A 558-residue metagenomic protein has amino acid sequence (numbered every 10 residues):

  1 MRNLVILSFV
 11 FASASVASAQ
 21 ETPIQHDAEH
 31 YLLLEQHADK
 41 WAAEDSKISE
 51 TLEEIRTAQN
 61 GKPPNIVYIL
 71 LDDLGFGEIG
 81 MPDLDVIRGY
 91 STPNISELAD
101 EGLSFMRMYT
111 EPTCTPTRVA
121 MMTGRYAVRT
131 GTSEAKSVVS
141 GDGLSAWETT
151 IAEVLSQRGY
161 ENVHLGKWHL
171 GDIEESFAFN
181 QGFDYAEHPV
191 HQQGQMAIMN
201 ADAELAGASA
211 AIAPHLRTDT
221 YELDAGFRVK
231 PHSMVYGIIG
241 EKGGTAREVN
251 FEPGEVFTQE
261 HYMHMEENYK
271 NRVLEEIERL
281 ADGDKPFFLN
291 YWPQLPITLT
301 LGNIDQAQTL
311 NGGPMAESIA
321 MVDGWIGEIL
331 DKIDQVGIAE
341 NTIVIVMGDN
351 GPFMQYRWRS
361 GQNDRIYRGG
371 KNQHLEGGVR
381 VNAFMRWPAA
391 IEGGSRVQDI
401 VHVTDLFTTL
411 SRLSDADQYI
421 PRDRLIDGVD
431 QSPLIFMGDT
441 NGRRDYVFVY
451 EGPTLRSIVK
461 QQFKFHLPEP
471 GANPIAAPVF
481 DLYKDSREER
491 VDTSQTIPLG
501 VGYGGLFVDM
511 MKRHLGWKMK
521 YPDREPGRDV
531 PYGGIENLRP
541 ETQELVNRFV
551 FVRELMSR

Functional and structural regions predicted by a protein language model:
Q20-P64, L71, F76, S104 (+3 more regions): Long, internal low-complexity/basic segments
P23-D27, L32-E35, D39-W41, F76-V163 (+3 more regions): Active-site segment of extracytoplasmic enzymes that catalyze sulfate/phosphate-ester chemistry
L32, Q36, A42, T132-E134 (+3 more regions): Formylglycine-dependent
P82-D85, S104-R125, H164-E174, P189-Q192 (+5 more regions): Short, solvent-exposed turn/loop segments enriched in Gly/Ser/Thr/Pro and often Arg
D85-T92, Y109-T113, V138-T149, M263-M265 (+8 more regions): A short beta-strand-to-alpha-helix junction
Y90, E174-F183, T298-G302, Q308-G312 (+4 more regions): Histidine-centered active-site microenvironments of extracellular/periplasmic hydrolases and transferases
Y185, P189-Q195, A208, P352-H374 (+3 more regions): C-terminal cap/loop subdomain of S1 sulfatases and analogous C-terminal strand-loop tails that border
N268, R272-S318, F353-Q355, D364 (+1 more regions): Active-site His/acidic residue clusters
